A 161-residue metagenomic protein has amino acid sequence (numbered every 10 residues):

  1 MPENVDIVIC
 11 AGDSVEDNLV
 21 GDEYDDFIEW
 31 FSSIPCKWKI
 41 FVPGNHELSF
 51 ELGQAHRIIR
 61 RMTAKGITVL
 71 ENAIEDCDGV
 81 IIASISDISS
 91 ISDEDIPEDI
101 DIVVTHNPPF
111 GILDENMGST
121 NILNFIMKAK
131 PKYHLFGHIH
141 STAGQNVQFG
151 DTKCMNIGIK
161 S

Functional and structural regions predicted by a protein language model:
M1, E71-P97, I159-S161: Core dinuclear metal-dependent hydrolase active-site scaffold
M1-C77: Core catalytic region of metal-dependent phosphoesterases/phosphodiesterases, especially metallo-beta-lactamase-like
P2-E3, F31-C36, I59-T63, I96-E98 (+3 more regions): Short, conserved loop/helix-junction motifs that constitute active-site signature segments in enzyme catalytic cores
I7, W38, V80-I82, D101-I102 (+1 more regions): Structural motif
A11, G79-I88, I102-H106, K153-I159: Active-site-proximal beta-strand elements of phosphoester/diester hydrolases
S14-V15, N45-E47, I74, S86-I88 (+3 more regions): Catalytic metal-binding/acid-base residues of hydrolase active sites
I40, F110-S161: Conserved beta-sheet core of the metallophosphoesterase superfamily
E98-D114: Short acidic, glycine-rich surface-loop motifs adjacent to enzyme active sites
